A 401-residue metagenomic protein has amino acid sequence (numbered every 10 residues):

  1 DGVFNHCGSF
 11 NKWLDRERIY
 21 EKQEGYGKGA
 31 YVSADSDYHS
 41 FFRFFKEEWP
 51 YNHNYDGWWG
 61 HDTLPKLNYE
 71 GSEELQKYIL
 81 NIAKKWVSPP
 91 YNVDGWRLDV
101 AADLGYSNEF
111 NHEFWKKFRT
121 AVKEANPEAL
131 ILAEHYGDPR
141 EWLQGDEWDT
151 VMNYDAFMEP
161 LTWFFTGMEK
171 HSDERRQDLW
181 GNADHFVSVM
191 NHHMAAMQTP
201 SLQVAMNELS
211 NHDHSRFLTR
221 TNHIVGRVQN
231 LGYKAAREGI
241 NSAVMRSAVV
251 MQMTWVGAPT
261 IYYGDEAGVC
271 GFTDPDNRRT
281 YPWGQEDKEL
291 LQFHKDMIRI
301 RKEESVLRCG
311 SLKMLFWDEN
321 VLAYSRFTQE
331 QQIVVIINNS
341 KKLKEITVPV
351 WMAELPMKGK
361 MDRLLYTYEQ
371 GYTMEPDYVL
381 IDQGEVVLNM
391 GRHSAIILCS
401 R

Functional and structural regions predicted by a protein language model:
D1-V3, G95-W96, A129: Conserved beta-strand->loop/alpha-helix structural units within folded catalytic cores of enzymes with alpha/beta
G2-P90, F118, E124, E141 (+1 more regions): Substrate-binding/active-site clefts of carbohydrate-active enzymes
S9, D15-R16, Y26, W115 (+8 more regions): Conserved alpha/beta catalytic core and glycan-binding cleft of carbohydrate-active enzymes
H61-Q76, D99-F110, E174-G181, Q229-I240 (+1 more regions): The substrate-binding groove and active-site-proximal loops of carbohydrate-active enzymes, especially glycoside
P282-L315: Aromatic- and carboxylate-lined catalytic core of secreted/periplasmic carbohydrate-active enzymes
L343-E369: Beta-strand-rich binding/interaction modules
R363-Q383: Solvent-exposed beta-strand/loop surfaces of large extracellular or lumenal domains
D377-R401: C-terminal beta-strand-rich structural cap/linker in extracellular carbohydrate-active enzymes
